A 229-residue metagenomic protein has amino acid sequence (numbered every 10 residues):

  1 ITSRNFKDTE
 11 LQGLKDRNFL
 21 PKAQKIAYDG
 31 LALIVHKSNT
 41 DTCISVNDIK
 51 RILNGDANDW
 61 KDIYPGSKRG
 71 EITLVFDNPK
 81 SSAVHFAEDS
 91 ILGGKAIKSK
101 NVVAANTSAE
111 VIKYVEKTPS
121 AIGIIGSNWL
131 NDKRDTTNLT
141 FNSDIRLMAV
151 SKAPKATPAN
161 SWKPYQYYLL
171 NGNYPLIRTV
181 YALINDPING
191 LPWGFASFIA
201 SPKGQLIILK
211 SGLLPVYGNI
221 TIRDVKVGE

Functional and structural regions predicted by a protein language model:
R4, Q12-D29, I34-E229: Exported/periplasmic ABC-transporter solute-binding proteins
K7: Short acidic, S/G/P-rich loop/turn micro-motifs used as interaction or catalytic elements
